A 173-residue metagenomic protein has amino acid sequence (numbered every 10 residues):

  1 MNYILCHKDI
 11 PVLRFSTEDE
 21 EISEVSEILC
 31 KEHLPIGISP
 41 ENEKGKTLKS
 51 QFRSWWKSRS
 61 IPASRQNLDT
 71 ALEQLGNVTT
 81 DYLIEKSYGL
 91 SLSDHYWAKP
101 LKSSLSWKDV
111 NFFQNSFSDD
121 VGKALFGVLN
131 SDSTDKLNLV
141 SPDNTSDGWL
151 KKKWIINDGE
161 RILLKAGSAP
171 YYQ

Functional and structural regions predicted by a protein language model:
M1-Q173: Phosphate/dinucleotide-binding and metal-coordinating scaffold of catalytic cores in nucleotide-dependent enzymes
